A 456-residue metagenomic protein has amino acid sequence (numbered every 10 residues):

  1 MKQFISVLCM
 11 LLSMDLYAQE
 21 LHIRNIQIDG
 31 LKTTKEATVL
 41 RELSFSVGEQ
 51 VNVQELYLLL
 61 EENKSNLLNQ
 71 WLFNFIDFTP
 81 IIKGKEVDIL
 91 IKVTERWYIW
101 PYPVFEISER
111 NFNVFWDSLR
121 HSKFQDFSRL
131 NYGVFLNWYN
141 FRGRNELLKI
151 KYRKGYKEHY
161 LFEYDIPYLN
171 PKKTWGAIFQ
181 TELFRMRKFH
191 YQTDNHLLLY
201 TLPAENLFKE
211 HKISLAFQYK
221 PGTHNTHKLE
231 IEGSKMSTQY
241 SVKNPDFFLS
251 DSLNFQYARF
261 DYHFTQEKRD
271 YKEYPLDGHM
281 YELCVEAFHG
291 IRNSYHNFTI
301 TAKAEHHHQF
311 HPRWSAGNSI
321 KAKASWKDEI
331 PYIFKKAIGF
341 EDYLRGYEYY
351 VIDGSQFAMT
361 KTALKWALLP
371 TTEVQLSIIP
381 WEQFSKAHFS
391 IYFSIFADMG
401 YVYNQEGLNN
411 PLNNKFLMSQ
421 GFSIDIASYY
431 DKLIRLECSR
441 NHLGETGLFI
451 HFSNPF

Functional and structural regions predicted by a protein language model:
E20-Q180, K228, D251-P275, Q356 (+3 more regions): Outer-membrane beta-barrel initiation region
R96-Y98, F141-G143, L169-K172, K220-H224 (+6 more regions): Outer-membrane beta-barrel channels and translocator barrels
V104, V114-S118, L161-D165, Q180 (+8 more regions): Outer-membrane beta-barrel translocator domains and adjoining extracellular loop/strand segments of Gram-negative
V104-S108, F135-Y139, K151-G155, D165-P167 (+11 more regions): Outer-membrane beta-barrel pore domains and translocons
S128-Y132, Y156-Y160, L207-I213, N254-F260 (+7 more regions): Residues that define the transmembrane beta-barrel architecture of outer-membrane proteins
T174-G317, D398-Q405, F416: Transmembrane beta-strand segments of outer-membrane beta-barrel domains in Gram-negative and organellar OMPs
Y257-K386: C-terminal outer-membrane beta-barrel translocator/porin domains of Gram-negative envelope proteins and their
D261, L364, I426, E445-F456: Outer-membrane beta-barrel "beta-signal"
